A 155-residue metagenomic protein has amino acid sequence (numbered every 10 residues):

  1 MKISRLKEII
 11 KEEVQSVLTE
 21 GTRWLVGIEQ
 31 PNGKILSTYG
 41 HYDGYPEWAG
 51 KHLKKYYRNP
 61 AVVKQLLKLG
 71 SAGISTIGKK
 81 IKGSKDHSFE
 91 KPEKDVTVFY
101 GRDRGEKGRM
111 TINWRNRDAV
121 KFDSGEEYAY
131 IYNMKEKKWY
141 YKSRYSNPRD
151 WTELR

Functional and structural regions predicted by a protein language model:
M1-E20: Protein-protein interaction and targeting regions used for scaffolding, dimerization, and localization
L18-L25, H41-E47: His-enriched metal-coordination microenvironments in redox/metal-binding proteins
R23-I28, Y130: Short beta-strand scaffold segments in enzyme catalytic cores
I28-E29, Y39: Short His-Asn-centered micro-motif
E29-K34, N133-E136: Short acidic-glycine loop/turn motifs at beta-strand connectors
K34-K68: Short, flexible N-terminal segments of the mature chain
K55-R155: Low-complexity intrinsically disordered segments
